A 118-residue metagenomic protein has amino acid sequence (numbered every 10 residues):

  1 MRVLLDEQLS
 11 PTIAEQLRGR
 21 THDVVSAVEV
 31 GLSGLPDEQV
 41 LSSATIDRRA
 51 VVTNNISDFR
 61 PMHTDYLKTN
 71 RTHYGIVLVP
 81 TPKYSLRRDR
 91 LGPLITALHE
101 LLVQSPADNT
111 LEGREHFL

Functional and structural regions predicted by a protein language model:
M1-E7, P11, L32, E38-L41 (+1 more regions): Acidic, PIN/NYN-like endoribonuclease modules and their adjacent C-terminal/linker elements
A14: Small, basic N-terminal interaction modules of short regulatory proteins
R20-E29: Short, basic, glycine/proline-bearing loop/turn elements
E29-V30, R49: Short, surface-exposed loop/turn motifs that are enriched in glycine and acidic residues and include a nearby proline
D37, T45-M62: Acidic, metal-binding active-site segment of PIN/NYN-like and related structure-specific nucleases
